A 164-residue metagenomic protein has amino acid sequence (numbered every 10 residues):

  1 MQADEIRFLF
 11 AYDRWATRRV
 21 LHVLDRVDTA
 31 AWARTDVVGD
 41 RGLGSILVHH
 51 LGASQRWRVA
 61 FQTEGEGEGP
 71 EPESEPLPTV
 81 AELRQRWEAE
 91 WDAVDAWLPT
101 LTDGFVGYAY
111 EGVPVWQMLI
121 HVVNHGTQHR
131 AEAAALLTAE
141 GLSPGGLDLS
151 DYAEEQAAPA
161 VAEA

Functional and structural regions predicted by a protein language model:
M1: An N-terminal RHG(E/S)-centered segment typical of histidine phosphatases
R7-P72, Y110-A164: Short, contiguous alpha-helical
A60-T102: Helix-adjacent hinge/juxtasegments
L98-G112: Acidic catalytic patch
